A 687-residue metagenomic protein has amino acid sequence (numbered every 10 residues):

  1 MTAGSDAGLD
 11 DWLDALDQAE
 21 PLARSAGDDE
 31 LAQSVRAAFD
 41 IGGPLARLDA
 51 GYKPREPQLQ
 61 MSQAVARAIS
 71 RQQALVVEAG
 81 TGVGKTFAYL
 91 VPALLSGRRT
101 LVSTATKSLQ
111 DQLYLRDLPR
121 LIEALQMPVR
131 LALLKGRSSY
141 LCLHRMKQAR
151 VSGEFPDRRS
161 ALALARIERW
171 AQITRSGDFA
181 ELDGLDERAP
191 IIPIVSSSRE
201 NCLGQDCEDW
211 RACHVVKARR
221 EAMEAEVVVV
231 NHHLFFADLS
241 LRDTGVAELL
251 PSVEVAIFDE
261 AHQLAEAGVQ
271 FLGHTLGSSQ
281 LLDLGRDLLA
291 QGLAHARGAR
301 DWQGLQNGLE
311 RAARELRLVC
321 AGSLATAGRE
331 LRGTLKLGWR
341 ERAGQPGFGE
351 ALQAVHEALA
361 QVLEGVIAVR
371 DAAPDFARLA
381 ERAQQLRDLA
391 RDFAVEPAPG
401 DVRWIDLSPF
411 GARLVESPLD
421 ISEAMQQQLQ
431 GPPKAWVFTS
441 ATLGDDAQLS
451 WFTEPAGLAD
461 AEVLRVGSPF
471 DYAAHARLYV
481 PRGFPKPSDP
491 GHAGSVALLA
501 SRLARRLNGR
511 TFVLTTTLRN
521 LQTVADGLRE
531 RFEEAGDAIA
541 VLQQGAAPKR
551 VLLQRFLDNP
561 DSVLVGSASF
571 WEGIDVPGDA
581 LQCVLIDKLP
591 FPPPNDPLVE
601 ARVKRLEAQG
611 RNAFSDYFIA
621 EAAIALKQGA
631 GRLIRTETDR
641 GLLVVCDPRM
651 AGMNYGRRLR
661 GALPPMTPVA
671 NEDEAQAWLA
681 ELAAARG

Functional and structural regions predicted by a protein language model:
T2-L48, R98-E226, H233, L288 (+5 more regions): A substrate-engagement module of RecA-like helicase motors
S25-V77: Conserved pre-motif I regulatory segment
A66-R67, T86-R99, R116-R120: Walker A/P-loop NTP-binding motif
L95, D111, R116-P119, R199-E200 (+3 more regions): Signature of the SF2 helicase/ATPase Hel1-core->accessory helical subdomain module
T100-T106, F438-T439, G509-T516, N520 (+1 more regions): Conserved RecA-like ASCE P-loop NTPase motor core of nucleic-acid helicases/translocases
P193-V228, L239-A247, Q361-F484, G491-L498 (+3 more regions): A contiguous, basic/glycine-rich beta-loop/short-helix subdomain that forms a polymer-engagement track
P481-G491, Q544-M650: Conserved RecA-like P-loop NTPase helicase motor core
T516-G545: Conserved helicase motor "Helicase C" RecA-like lobe of SF1/SF2 P-loop NTPases
